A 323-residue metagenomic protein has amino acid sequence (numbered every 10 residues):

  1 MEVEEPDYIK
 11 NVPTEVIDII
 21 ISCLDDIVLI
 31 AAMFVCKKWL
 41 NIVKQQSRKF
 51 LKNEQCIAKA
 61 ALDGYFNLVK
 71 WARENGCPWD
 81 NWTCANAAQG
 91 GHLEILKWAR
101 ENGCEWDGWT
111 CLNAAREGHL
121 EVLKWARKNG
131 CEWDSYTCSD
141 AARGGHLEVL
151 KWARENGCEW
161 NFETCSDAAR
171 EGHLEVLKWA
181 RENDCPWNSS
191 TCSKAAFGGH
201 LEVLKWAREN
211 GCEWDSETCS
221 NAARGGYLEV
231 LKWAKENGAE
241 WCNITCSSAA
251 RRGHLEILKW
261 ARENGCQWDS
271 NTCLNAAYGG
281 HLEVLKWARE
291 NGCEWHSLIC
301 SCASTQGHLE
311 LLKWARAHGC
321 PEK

Functional and structural regions predicted by a protein language model:
M1-K323: Ankyrin repeat (ANK) tandem alpha-helical domains that serve as protein-protein interaction scaffolds, prominent
